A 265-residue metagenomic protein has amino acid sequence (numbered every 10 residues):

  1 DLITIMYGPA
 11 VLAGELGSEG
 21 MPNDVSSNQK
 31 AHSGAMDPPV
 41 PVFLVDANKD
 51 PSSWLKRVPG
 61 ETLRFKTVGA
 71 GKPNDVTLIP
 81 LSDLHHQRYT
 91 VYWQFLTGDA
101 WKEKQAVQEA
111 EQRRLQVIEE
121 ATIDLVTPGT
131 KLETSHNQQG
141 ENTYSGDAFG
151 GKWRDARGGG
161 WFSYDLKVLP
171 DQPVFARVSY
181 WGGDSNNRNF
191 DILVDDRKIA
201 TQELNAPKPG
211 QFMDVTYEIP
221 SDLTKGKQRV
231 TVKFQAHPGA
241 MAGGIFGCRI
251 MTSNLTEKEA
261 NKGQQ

Functional and structural regions predicted by a protein language model:
D1-L2, Y144-F175, S179-K258: Beta-strand-rich ligand-recognition modules
L2-D155, N254-Q265: C-terminal beta-rich recognition modules with glycine/proline-rich loops and embedded aromatic residues
